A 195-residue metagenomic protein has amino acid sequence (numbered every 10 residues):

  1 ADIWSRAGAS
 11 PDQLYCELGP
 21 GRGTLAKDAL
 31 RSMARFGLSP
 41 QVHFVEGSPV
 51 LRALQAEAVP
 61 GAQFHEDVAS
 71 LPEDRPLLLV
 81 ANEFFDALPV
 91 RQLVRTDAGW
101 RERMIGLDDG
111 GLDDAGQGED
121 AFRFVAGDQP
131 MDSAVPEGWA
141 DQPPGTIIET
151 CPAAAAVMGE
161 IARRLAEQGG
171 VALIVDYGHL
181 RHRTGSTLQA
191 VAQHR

Functional and structural regions predicted by a protein language model:
A1-D74: SAM cofactor-binding core of SAM-dependent methyltransferases, primarily the Rossmann-like beta-alpha-beta module
P72-R195: Class I S-adenosyl-L-methionine
